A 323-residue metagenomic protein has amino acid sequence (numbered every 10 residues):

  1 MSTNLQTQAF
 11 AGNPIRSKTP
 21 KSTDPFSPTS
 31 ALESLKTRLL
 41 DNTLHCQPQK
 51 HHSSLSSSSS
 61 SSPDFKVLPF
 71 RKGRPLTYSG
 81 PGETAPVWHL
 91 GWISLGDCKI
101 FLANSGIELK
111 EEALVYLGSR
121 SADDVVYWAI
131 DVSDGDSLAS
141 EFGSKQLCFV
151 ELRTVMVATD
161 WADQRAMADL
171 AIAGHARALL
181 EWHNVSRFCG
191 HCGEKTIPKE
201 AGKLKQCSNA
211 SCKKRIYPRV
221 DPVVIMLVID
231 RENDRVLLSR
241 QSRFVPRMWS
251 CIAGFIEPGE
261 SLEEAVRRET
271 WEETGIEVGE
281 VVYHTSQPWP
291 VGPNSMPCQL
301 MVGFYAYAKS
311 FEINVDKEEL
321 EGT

Functional and structural regions predicted by a protein language model:
S2-R165: N-terminal alpha-helical interaction blocks
S105-W161, W249, G254-T323: Unchanged
I172-L180, G190-P198: Short, intrinsically disordered, charge-biased short linear motifs at domain edges
H183-S186, G193, L204: Residues immediately within or flanking Cys/His clusters that coordinate Zn2+ in small zinc-binding modules
H191, I197, N209, A265-E273: Basic (Lys/Arg-enriched) interaction patch that binds polyanionic ligands
G193-K199, I229-D234, E273-E277: Secondary-structure boundary elements
A201-C251, Y283-H284, A306: N-terminal strand-loop-strand
